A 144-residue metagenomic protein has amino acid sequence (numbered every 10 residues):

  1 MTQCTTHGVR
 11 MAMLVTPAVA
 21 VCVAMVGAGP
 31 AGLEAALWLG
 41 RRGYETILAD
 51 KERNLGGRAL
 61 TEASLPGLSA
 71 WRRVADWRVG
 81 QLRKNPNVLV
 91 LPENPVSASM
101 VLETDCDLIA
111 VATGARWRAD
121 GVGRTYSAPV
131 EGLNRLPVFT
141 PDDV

Functional and structural regions predicted by a protein language model:
M1-T6, I47-L48, R53-N54, L60 (+2 more regions): Iron-sulfur cluster-binding cysteine motifs and their immediate structural context in ferredoxin-like electron-transfer
T2-A18, Q81-K84, V90, R118-V144: Glycine-rich dinucleotide-binding loop and its adjacent helix/turn
M11-V26, A31, N94-P95: Ferredoxin-like iron-sulfur electron-transfer modules
M25-L89, L133: Beta1-alpha1 glycine-rich phosphate/pyrophosphate-binding loop at the start of Rossmann-like nucleotide-binding domains
A49, P92, V111-A112, T140: General beta-strand structural signal in soluble alpha/beta enzymes
S69, R83, S99, T113-G114: NAD(P)H/NAD(P)+-dependent Rossmann-fold oxidoreductase cores
L91-T104: A conserved short coil-to-beta-strand element within the FAD-binding core of flavoproteins
C106-L108, A112-V122: Glycine-/small-residue-rich beta->alpha transition segments that form the dinucleotide
